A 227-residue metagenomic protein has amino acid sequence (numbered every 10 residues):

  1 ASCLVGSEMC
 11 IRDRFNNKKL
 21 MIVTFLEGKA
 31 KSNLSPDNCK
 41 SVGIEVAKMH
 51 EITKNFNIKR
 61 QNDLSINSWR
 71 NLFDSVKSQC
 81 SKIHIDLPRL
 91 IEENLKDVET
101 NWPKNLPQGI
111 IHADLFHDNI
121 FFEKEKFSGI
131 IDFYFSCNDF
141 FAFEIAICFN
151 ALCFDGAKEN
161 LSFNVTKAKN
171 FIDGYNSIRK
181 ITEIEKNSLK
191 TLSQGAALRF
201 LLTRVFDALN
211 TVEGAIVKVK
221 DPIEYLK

Functional and structural regions predicted by a protein language model:
A1-G6, I11: Single conserved hydrophobic/aromatic residue that forms the stacking wall/gate of nucleotide- or nucleobase-binding
I11, K96-F143: Active-site acidic catalytic loop and adjacent metal/ATP-binding pocket of ATP-dependent phosphoryl transfer enzymes
R12-C39: Conserved structural core of kinase catalytic domains
M21-V23, M49, I111, I145 (+2 more regions): Generic structural signal for conserved hydrophobic packing positions in ordered secondary structure
S32-I85, Q108: A cross-family kinase active-site recognition segment
A142-R179, G195-T211: Active-site activation/catalytic loop segments of kinase-like enzymes and analogous catalytic loops in related
I181-S193: All-alpha amphipathic helical-bundle segments outside canonical DNA-binding/catalytic cores that form hydrophobic
K220-K227: Regulatory N- and C-terminal appendages and interdomain linkers associated with kinase/kinase-like NTP transferase
